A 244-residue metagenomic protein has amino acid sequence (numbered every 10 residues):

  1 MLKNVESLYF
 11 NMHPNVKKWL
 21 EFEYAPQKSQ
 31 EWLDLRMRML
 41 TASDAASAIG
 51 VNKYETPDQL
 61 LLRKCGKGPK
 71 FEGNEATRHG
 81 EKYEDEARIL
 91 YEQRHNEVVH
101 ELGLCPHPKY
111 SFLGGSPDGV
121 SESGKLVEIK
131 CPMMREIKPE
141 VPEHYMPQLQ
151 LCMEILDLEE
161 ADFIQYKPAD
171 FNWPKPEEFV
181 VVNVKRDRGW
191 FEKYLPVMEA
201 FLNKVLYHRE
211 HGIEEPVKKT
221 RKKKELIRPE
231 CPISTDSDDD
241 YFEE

Functional and structural regions predicted by a protein language model:
M1-E86, R94, P216-E244: Charged, glycine-rich intrinsically disordered N-terminal tails and low-complexity linkers that flank
E84-R88, M146-L149: Short, well-ordered alpha-helical scaffold segments within catalytic/effector domains
Y91: Active-site region of the double-stranded beta-helix
R94-P117, S121-G212, K218: Nucleic-acid nuclease catalytic cores
